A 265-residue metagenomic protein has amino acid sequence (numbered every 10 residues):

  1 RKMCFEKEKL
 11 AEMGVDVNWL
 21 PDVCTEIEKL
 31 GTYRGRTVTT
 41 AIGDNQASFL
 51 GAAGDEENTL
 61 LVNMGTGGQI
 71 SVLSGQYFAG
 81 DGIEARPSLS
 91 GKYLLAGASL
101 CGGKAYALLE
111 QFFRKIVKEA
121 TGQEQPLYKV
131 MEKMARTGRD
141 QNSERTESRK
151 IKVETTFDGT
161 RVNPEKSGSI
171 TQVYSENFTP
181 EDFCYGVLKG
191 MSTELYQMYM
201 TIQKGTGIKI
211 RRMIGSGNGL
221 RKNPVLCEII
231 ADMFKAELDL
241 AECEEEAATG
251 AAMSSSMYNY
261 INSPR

Functional and structural regions predicted by a protein language model:
M3-E12, R34-I214, G219-R265: Active-site core segments that coordinate phosphate-bearing ligands/cofactors across diverse enzyme families
E12-W19: A structural motif corresponding to the C-terminal end of an alpha-helix and its immediate exit/capping segment
D22-L30: Gly/charged, well-structured mid-domain segments that form the phosphate/adenylate-handling core of ATP-dependent
